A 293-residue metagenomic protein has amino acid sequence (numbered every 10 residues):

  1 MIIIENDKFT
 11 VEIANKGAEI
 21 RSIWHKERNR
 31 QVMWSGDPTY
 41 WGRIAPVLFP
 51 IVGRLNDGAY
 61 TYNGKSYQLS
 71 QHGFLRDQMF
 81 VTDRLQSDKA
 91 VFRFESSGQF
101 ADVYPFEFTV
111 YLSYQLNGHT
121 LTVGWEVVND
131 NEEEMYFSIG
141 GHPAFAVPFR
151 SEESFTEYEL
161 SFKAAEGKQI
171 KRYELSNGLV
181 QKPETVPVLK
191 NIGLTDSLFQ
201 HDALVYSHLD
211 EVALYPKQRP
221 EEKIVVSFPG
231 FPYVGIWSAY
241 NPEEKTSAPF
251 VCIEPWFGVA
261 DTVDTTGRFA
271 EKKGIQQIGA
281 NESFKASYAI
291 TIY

Functional and structural regions predicted by a protein language model:
M1-D7: Short, Gly/Pro- and small/polar-rich lid/capping loops
I4, S96-F145, F149: Acidic, contiguous internal or C-terminal segments within carbohydrate-active enzymes that form a structured patch used
D7-S66: Acidic-aromatic substrate-binding/catalytic surfaces of carbohydrate-active enzymes
I13, Y60-G64, Q68, W125 (+1 more regions): Short Pro-Gly-centered flexible turn/kink motifs
K65-G118: Extended, loop-rich substrate-binding clefts of extracytoplasmic carbohydrate-active enzymes
Y67, F74-R84, L194-K273: Acidic/His-leaning functional-site neighborhoods
Y111-S113, K273-I278: Beta-strand-rich interaction surfaces with strong enrichment in secreted/lumenal proteins
V147-G230: Active-site/ligand-binding surface loops and adjacent short beta/alpha elements that line catalytic pockets across
